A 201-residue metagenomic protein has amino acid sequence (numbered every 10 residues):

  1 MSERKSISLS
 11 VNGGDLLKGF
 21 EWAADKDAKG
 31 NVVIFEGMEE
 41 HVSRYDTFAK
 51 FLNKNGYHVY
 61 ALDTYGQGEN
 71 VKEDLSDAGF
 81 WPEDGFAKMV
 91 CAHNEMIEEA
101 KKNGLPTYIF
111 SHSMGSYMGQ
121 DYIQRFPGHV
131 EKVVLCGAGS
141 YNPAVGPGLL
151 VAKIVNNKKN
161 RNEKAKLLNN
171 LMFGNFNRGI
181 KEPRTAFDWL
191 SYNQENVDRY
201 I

Functional and structural regions predicted by a protein language model:
M1-K26: N-terminal cap/lid segment of alpha/beta-hydrolase-fold proteins
V32, E36-E40, S113-M114: Active-site glycine-rich loops that stabilize anionic/oxyanionic intermediates across multiple enzyme folds
E39-R44, N142: Short substrate-entry loop that stabilizes the transition state in hydrolases
R44-D77: Conserved alpha/beta-hydrolase
D63, Y108, K132-V134: Residue in the alpha/beta-hydrolase core beta-strand immediately N-terminal to the catalytic nucleophile
K88-P106: Conserved acidic catalytic loop of the alpha/beta-hydrolase fold
F110-G115, G119: Gly/Ala-rich beta-loop-alpha elbow adjacent to hydrolase catalytic centers
G119-I201: Alpha/beta-hydrolase-fold enzymes
